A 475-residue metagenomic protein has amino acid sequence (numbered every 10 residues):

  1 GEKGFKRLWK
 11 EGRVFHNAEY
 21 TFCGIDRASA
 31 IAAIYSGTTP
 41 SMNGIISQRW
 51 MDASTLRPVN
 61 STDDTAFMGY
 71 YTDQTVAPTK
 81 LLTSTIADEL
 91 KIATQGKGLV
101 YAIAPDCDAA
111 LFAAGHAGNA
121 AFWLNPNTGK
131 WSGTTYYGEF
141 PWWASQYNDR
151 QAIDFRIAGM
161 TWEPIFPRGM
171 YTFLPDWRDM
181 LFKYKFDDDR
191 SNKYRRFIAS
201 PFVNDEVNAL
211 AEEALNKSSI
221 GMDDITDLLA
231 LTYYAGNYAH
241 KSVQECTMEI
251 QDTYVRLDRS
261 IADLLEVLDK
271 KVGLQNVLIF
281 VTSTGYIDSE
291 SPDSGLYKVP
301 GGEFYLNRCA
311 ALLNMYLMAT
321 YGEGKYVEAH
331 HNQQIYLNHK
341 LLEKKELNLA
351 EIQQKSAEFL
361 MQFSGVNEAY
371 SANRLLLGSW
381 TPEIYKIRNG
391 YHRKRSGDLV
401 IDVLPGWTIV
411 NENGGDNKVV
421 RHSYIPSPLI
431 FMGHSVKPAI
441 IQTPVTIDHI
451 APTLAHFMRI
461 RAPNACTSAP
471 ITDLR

Functional and structural regions predicted by a protein language model:
G1, L8, I34, L90 (+7 more regions): Beta-strand elements within well-structured catalytic alpha/beta cores of enzymes that handle phosphate/sulfate esters
G1-F5, R27-I31, L82-I86, G96 (+9 more regions): Stable alpha-helical elements in mature extracytoplasmic
G1-M42, L99-I103: Short, structured active-site-proximal loop/turn typified by the sulfatase FGly-forming signature C/S-X-P-X-R
E2, Q48-D73, T83, H116 (+5 more regions): Secreted, luminal/periplasmic, and some membrane-associated catalytic domains that remodel anionic oxygen-ester
E11-H16, M42, Q95-V100, M222-L229 (+4 more regions): Loop/turn elements at helix/coil->beta-strand transitions in domains of secreted/extracellular proteins
E19-Y20, T72-P78, Y194-P201, Q244-D252 (+3 more regions): Second-shell loop/turn segments in exported
T38-T39, G44-I225, Y234-K241, S364 (+1 more regions): His/Asp/Glu-rich, glycine-adjacent segments that coordinate divalent cations and/or stabilize oxyanion chemistry on
L306-A350, G415-M458, T472-R475: Substrate-binding rim/cap in mid-to-C-terminal beta-strand-loop elements of soluble/periplasmic
